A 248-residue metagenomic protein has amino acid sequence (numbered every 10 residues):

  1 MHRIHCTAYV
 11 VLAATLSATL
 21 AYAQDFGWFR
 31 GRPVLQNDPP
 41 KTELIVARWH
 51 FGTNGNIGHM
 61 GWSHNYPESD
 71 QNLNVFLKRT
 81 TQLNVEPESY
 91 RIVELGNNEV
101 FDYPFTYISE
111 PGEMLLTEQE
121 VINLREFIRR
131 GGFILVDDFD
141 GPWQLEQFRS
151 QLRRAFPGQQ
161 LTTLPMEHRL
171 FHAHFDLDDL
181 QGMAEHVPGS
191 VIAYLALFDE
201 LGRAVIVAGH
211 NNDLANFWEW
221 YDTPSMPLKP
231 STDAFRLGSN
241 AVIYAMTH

Functional and structural regions predicted by a protein language model:
M1-C6: Positively charged n-region of N-terminal signal peptides that target proteins for export
Y9-T19: Bacterial N-terminal signal peptides
Y22-F105, P111-G112, D213-L214, W220-H248: Aromatic-Pro/Gly-enriched surface loop or interdomain linker that acts as a lid/target-recognition segment
F29-R30, K41, N54-H59, W143-Y221 (+2 more regions): An acidic, glycine-rich "communication" segment
T42-L44, F101-T106, R130-F133, Q159 (+1 more regions): Loop/turn elements at helix/coil->beta-strand transitions in domains of secreted/extracellular proteins
V46, F105-L145: Short alpha-beta junction capping motif
D70, N74, V121, R125 (+2 more regions): Extracytoplasmic/secreted envelope proteins and their assembly/folding machinery, especially bacterial periplasmic
L83-V93, V136-F139, Q159-E167: Surface-exposed patches in mature extracellular/periplasmic domains of secreted proteins
